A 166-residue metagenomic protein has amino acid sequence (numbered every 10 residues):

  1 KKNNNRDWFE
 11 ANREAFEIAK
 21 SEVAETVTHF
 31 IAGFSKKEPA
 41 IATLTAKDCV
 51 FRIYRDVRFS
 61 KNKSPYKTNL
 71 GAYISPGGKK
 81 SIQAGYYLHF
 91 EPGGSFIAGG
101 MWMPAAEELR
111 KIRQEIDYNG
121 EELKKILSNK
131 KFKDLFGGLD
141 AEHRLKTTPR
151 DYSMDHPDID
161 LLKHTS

Functional and structural regions predicted by a protein language model:
K1-N4, Y73-S75: Short, charged low-complexity linear motifs
K2-K37: Contiguous, amphipathic alpha-helical segments that mediate oligomerization or scaffolding in large protein assemblies
I31, S35, P39, L88 (+1 more regions): Hydrophobic/aromatic-lined pockets within catalytic cores
S35-Y66: Short, low-complexity, charged/polar segments at coil/turn and helix-coil boundaries
I53, K146-D160: Aromatic/basic-lined ligand-recognition segments that form π-stacking hydrophobic pockets flanked by Lys/Arg to engage
D56-Y118: Aromatic- and glycine-enriched beta-alpha-beta binding-site module
H89-F90, D158-H164: Short glycine/proline-enriched loop/turn "hinge" motifs that connect secondary-structure elements and lie
P92-D151: Compact, glycine/acidic-enriched structural inserts
